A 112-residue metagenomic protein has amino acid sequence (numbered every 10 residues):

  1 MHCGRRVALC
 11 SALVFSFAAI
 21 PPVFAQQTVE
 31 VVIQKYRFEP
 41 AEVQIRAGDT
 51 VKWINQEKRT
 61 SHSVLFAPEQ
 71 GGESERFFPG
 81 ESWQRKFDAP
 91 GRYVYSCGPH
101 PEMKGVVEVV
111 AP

Functional and structural regions predicted by a protein language model:
H2-G4, C10, V14-P112: Extracytoplasmic copper-binding redox domains, predominantly the cupredoxin/blue-copper superfamily
